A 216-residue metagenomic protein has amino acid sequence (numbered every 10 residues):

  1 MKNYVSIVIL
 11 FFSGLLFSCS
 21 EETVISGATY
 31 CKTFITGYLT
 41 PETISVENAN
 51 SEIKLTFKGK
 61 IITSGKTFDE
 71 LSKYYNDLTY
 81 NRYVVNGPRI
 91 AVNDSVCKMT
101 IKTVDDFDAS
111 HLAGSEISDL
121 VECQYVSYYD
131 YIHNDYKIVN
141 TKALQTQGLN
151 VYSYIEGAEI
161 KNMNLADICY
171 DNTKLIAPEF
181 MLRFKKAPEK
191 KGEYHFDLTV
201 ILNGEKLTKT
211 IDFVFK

Functional and structural regions predicted by a protein language model:
M1-V5: Positively charged n-region of N-terminal signal peptides that target proteins for export
S6, L10-S13: Hydrophobic helical h-region of N-terminal Sec-dependent signal peptides in bacterial secretory/periplasmic proteins
L15-S18: C-terminal motif of bacterial Sec signal peptides marking the signal peptidase cleavage site
S20-K216: Non-catalytic macromolecular-recognition regions in eukaryotic signaling proteins
